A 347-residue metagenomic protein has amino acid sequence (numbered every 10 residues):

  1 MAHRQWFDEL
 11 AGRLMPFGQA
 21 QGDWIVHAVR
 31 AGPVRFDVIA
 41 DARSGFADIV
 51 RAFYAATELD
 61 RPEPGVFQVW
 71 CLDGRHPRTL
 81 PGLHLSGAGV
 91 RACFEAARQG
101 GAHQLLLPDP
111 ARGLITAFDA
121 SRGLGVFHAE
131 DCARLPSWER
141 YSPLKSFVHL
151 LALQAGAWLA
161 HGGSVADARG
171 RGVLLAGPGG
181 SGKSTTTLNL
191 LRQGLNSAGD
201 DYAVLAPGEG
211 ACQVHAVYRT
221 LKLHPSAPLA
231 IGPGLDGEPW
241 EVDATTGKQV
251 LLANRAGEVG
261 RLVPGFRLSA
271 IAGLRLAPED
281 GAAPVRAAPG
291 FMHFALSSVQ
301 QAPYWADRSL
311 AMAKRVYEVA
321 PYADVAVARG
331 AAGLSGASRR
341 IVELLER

Functional and structural regions predicted by a protein language model:
M1-A176, R192-Q193, A203-R347: A noncatalytic interaction/capping subdomain that flanks phosphate/NTP-handling catalytic cores
S181-K183: Conserved glycine(s) of the Walker
T185-N196: A conserved segment at the C-terminal end of the G1
D200: Active-site flanking residues adjacent to catalytic metal/cofactor-binding acidic residues
